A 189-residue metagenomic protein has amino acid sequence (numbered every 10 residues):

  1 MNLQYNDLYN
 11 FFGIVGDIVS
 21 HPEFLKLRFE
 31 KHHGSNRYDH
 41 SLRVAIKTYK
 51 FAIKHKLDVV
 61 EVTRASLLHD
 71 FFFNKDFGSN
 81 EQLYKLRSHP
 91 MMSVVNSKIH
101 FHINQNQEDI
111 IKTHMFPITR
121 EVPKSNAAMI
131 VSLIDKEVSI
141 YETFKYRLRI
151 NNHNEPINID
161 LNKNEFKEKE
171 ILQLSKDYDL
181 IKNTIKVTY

Functional and structural regions predicted by a protein language model:
M1-Y189: Metal-dependent phosphohydrolase cores
